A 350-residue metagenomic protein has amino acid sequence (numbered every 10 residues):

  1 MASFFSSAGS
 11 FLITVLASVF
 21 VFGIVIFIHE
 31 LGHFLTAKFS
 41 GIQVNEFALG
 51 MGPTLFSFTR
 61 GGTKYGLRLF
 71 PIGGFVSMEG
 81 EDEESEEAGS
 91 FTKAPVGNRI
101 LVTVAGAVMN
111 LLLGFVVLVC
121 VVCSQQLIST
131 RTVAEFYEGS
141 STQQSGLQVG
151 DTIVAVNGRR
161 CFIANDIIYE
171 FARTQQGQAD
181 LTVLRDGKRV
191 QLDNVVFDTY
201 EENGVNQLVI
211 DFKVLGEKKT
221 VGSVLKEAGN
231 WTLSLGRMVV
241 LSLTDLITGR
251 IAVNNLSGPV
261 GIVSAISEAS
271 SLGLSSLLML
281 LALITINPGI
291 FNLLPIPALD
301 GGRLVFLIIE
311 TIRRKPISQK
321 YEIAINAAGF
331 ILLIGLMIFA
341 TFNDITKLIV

Functional and structural regions predicted by a protein language model:
A2-L12, E81-G97, A105, M109-L256: PDZ peptide-recognition modules
A8, F47-A48, G66-F75, I100 (+7 more regions): Hydrophobic alpha-helical segments of integral membrane proteins, encompassing both true transmembrane helices
S10-E86, L294-R313: Small-residue-rich helix-interface/hinge motifs
A17, I28, F39, E46 (+4 more regions): Internal alpha-helical transmembrane segments
F22-I26, S77, N110, G114 (+2 more regions): Alpha-helical transmembrane segments of multi-pass membrane proteins
F56-F58, E135-E138, L307-A324: Membrane interface segments of multi-pass transport proteins and intramembrane proteases
D245-G249, I284-L299: Transmembrane alpha-helix interface/packing and boundary motifs in multi-pass membrane proteins, characterized by
F339-V350: Juxtamembrane boundary at the C-terminal end of a transmembrane helix
